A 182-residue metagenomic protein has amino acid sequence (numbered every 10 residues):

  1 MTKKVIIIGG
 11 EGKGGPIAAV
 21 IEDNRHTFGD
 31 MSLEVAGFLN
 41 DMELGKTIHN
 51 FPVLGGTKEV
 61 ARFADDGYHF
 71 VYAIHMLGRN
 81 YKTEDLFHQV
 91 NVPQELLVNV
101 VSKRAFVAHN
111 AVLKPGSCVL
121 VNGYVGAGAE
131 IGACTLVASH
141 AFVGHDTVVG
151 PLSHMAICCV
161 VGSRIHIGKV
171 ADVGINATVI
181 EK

Functional and structural regions predicted by a protein language model:
M1-I48, G56-T57, A61-A64: Hydrophobic, well-ordered beta-alpha structural blocks that scaffold small-molecule cofactor pockets
G9, F70, L97, G144-H145: Generic structural signal for conserved hydrophobic packing positions in ordered secondary structure
G9, I74, E181: Small/polar loops that bind or transfer phosphate-bearing groups
G12-K13, G78-Y81, V112: Short alpha-helical
A18-V20, T83-L86, I131: Short amphipathic alpha-helical segments
D23-N24, F87-V90, T135-V137: Glycine-rich, phosphate-binding/catalytic loops in enzymes
E43-S102, F106: Phosphate-bearing ligand-interacting subdomains that bind or position ATP/ADP/UDP/GDP/NAD(P) or nucleotide-linked
N99-K182: Structural signal for interior beta-strand "rungs" in well-ordered beta-sheet cores of soluble enzyme domains
